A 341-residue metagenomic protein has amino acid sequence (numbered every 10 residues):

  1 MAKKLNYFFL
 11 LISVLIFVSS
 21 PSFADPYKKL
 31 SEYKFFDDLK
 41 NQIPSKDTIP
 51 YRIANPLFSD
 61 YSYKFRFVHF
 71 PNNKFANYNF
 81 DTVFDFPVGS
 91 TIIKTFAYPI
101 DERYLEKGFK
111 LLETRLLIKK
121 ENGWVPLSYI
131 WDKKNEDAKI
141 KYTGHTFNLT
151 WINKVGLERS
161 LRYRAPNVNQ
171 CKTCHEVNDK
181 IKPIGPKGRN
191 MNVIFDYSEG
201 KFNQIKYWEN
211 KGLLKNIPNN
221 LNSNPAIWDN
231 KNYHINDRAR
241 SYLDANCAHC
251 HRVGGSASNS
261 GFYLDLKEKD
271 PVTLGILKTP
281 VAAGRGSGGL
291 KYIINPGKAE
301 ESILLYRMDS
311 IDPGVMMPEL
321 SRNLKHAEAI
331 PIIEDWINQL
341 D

Functional and structural regions predicted by a protein language model:
M1-F9: Bacterial N-terminal signal peptides that target proteins for export
F9-V18: Bacterial N-terminal signal peptides
F23-F67: N-terminal pre-domain segments of enzymes
F65-N77: Short, structured beta-strand/loop micro-motifs enriched in basic residues and often containing a Trp
V83, E102-D341: Sequence context surrounding c-type heme c attachment/ligation sites in exported
F86-G89: Short, well-ordered loop/turn sites that connect or cap secondary structure elements
